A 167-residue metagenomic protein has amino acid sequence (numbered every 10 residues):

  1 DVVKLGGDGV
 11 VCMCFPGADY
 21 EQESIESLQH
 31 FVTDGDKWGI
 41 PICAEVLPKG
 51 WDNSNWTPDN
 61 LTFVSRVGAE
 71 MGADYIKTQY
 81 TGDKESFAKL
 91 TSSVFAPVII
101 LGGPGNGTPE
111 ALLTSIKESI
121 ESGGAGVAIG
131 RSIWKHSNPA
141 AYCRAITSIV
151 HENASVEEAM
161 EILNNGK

Functional and structural regions predicted by a protein language model:
D1-I99, N106-G126, I146-I149, N153-I162: Alpha/beta enzyme core
G103-P104, R131: Gly/Ser/Thr-rich helix-start
G107-P109, K135-N138: Short active-site-adjacent structural elements
V127-W134: Short acidic/histidine-rich active-site segments
S137-T147: Two-component system phosphotransfer/interaction surface
N164-G166: Substrate-binding and catalytic surfaces of secreted/luminal carbohydrate-active proteins
